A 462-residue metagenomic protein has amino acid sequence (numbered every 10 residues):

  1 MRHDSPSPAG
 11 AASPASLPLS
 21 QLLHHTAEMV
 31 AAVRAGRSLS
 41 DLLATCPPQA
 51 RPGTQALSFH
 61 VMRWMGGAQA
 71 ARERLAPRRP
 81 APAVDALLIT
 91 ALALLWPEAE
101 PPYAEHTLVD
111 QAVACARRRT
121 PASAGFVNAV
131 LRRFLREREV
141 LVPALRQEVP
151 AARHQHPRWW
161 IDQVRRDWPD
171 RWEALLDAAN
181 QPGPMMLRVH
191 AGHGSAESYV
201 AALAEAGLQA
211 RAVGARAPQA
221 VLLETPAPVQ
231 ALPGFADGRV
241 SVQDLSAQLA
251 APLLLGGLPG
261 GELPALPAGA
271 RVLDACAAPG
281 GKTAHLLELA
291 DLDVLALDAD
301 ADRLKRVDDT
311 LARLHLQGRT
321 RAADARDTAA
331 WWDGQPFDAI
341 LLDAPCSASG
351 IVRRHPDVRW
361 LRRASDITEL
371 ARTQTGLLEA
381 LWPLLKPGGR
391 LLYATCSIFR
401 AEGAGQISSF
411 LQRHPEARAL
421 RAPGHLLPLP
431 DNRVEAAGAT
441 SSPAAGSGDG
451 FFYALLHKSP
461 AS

Functional and structural regions predicted by a protein language model:
M1-S462: S-adenosylmethionine
